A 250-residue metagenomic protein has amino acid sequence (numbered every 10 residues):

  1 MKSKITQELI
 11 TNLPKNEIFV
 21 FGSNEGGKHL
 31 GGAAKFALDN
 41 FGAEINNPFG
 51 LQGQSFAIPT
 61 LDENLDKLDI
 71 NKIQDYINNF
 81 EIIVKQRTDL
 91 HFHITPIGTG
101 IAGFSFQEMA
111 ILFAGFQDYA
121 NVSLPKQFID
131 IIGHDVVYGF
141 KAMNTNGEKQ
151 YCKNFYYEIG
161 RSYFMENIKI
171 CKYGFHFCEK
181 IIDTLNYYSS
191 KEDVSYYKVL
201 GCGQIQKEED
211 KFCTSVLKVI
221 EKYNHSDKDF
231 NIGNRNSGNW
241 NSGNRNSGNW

Functional and structural regions predicted by a protein language model:
M1-H134: Macrodomain-like recognition of ADP-ribose-binding/processing modules
I132-W250: Short, glycine-biased loop/turn motifs at secondary-structure junctions and in low-complexity Ser/Thr/Pro-rich termini
